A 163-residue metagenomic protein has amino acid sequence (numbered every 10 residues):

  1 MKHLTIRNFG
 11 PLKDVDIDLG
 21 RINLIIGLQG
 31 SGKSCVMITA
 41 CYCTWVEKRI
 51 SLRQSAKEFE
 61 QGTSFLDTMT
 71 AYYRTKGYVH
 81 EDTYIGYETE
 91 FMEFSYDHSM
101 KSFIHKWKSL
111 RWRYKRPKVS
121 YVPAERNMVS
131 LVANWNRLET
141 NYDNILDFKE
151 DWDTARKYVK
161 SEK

Functional and structural regions predicted by a protein language model:
M1-C41: Pre-Walker A-like glycine/lysine-rich segment at the N-terminus of P-loop NTPase domains
T44-K163: Phosphate-coordinating catalytic segments in nucleotide- and nucleic-acid-processing enzymes
